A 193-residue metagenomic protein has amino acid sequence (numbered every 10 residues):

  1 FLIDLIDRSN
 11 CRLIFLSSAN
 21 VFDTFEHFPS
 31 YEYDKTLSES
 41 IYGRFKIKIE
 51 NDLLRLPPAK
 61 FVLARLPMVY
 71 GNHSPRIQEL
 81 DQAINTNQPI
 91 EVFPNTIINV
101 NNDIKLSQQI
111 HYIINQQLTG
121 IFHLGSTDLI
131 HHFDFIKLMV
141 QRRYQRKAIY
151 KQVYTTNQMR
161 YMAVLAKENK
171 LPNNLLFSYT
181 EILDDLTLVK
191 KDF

Functional and structural regions predicted by a protein language model:
F1-I14: NAD(P)-cofactor binding segment of oxidoreductase domains
I14-S17, V62-R65, H123: Structural signature of the Rossmann-like NAD(P)-dependent dehydrogenase/reductase core
F15-P29, I41-Y42, V69-H73: Conserved catalytic-site region of short-chain dehydrogenase/reductase
T24, L37-V62: Active-site Tyr-X1-5-Lys
F28-I47, T96, V100, L129: Short-chain dehydrogenase/reductase
N51-I98, K105, Y112: NAD(P)-dependent short-chain dehydrogenase/reductase
T86, Q109-Y161, K190-F193: Mid/C-terminal beta-alpha module of Rossmann-like enzyme folds, strongest in SDR-family dehydrogenases/epimerases
N157, L175-F193: Amphipathic terminal alpha-helices
